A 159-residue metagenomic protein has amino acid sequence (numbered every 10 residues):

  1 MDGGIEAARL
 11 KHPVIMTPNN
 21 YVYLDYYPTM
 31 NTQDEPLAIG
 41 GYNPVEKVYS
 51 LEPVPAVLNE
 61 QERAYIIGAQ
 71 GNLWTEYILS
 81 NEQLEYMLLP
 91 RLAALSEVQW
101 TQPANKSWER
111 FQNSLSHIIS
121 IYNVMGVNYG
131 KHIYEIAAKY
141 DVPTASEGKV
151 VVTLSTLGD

Functional and structural regions predicted by a protein language model:
M1-G158: Substrate-binding groove of N-acetylhexosamine-processing glycoside hydrolases
